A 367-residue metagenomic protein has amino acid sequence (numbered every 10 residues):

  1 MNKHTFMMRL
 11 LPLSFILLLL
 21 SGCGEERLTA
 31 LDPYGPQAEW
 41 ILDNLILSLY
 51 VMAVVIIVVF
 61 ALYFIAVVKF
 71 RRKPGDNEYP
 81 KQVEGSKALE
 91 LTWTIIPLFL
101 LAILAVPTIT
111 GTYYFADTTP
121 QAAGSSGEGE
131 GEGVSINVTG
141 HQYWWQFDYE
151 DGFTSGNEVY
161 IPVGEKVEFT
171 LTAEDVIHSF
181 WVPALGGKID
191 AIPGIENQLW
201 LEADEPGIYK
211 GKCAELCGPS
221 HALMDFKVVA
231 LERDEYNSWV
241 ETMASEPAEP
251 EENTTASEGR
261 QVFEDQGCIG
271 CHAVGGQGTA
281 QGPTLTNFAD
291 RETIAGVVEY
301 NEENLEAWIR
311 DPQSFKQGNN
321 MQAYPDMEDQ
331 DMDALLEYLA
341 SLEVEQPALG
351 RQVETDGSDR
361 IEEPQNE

Functional and structural regions predicted by a protein language model:
N2-V163, P347, N366-E367: Extracytoplasmic entry segments of secretory-pathway proteins
L101-I103, V167, A191-S245, E252-N253 (+1 more regions): Extracellular/periplasmic metallocenter environments
G131, G152-S155, E235-E264, Q346-E367: Electrostatic cytochrome c docking/interface patches
H141-Y143, G164-K166, T172-V176, L185-G187 (+3 more regions): Solvent-exposed coil/turn segments that connect beta secondary-structure elements in extracytoplasmic/periplasmic
F153, V159-V163, L171-A173, I177-W181 (+5 more regions): Soluble catalytic regions of membrane-associated enzymes that act on cell-envelope and secretory-pathway components
P206, D225, S257-I269, G278-T284 (+1 more regions): Sequence context surrounding c-type heme c attachment/ligation sites in exported
C213, G259, D265-V274, L305 (+3 more regions): The canonical Cys-X-X-Cys-His
E241-T254, T279-E343: Extracytoplasmic electron-transfer domains, predominantly the class I c-type cytochrome c fold
